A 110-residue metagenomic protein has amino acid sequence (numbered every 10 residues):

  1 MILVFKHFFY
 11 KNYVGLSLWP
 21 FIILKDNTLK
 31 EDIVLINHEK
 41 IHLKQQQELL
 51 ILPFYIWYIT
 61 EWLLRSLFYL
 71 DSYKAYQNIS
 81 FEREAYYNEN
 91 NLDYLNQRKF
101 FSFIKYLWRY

Functional and structural regions predicted by a protein language model:
I2-Y13, P53-Y110: Metalloprotease/metallohydrolase-associated module, dominated by Zn2+-dependent proteases
L3-I33: Active-site scaffold of zinc-dependent metalloenzymes
L16, V34, Q47-L50, I79 (+1 more regions): A structural signal for well-ordered alpha-helical segments within the folded catalytic domains of diverse enzymes
K30, V34-E39, L43, N91-D93: Membrane-interface extramembranous regions at the lipid-water interface
K40-Y55: Catalytic Zn2+-binding segment of zinc metalloproteases
